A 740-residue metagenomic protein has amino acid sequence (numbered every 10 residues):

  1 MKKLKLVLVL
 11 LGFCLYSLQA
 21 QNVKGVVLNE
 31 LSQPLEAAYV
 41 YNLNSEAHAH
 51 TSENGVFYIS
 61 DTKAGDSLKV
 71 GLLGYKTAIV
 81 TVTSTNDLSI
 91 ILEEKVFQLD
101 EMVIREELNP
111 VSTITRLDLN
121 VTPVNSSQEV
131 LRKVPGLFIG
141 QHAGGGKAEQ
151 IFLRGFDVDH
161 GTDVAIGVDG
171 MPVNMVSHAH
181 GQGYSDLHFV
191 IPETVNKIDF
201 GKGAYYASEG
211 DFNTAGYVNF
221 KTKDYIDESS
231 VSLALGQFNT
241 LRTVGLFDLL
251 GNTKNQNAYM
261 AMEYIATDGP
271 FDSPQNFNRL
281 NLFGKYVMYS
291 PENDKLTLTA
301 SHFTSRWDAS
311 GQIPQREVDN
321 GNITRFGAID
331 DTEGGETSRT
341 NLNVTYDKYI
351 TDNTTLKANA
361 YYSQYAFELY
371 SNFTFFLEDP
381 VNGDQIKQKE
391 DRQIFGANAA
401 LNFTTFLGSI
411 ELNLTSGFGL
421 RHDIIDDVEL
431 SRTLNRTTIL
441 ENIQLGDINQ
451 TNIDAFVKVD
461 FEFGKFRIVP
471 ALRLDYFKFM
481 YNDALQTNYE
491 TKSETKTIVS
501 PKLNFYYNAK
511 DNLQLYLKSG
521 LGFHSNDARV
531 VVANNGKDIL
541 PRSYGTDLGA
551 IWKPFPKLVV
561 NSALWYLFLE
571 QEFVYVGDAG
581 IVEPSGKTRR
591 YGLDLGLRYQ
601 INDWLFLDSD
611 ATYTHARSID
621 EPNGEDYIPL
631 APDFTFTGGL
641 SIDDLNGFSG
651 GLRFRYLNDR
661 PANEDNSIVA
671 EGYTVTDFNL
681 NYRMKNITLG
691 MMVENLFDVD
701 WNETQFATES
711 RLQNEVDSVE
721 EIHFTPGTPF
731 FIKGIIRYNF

Functional and structural regions predicted by a protein language model:
V7, L607, D659-P661, Y682-F740: C-terminal beta-signal and adjacent terminal beta-strands/loops of Gram-negative outer-membrane beta-barrel proteins
F57-S60, P172-K202, K221, N535: Short acidic/polar hinge/loop motifs at secondary-structure boundaries that mediate gating or recognition
D199-A207, G216-L250, M262, P270 (+2 more regions): Short strand-turn segments of transmembrane beta-barrel domains in outer membranes, especially the first one or two
L235-A266, F271-S310, G334-T351, G408: Transmembrane beta-barrel wall of Gram-negative outer-membrane proteins
E292-T304, G335-A484, L558-L564, Q600 (+1 more regions): Face-selective signature of the C-terminal outer-membrane beta-barrel domain
T345-Y349, T355-F373, Q514-G522, L540-D608 (+1 more regions): Membrane-embedded beta-barrel scaffold of Gram-negative outer-membrane proteins
R392, S409-T415, G419-R421, I443-L569 (+5 more regions): Structural signature of Gram-negative outer-membrane beta-barrels, strongest in the C-terminal barrel of TonB-dependent
L401-N402, G408, W565-F568, P584-E664 (+1 more regions): Gram-negative outer-membrane beta-barrel transporters
